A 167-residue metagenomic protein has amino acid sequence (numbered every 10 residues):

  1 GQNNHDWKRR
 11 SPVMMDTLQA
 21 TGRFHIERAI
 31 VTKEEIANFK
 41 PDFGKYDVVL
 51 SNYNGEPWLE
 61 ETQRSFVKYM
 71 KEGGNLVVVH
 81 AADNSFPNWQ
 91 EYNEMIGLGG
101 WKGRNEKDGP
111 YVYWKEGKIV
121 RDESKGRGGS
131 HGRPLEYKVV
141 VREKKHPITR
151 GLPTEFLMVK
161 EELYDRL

Functional and structural regions predicted by a protein language model:
N3-F86: Helical hinge/lid and interdomain linker segments adjacent to catalytic or ligand-binding clefts that mediate domain
R10-P12, F39-K40, P134-K138, R166-L167: A broad, low-specificity signal for short, low-complexity segments enriched in glycine/proline and polar/charged
E56-R150: A glycine-rich, often tryptophan-bearing local segment used as a flexible ligand/cofactor-contacting loop or short
V140-L167: ATP/pyrophosphate-binding catalytic subdomain of soluble kinases
